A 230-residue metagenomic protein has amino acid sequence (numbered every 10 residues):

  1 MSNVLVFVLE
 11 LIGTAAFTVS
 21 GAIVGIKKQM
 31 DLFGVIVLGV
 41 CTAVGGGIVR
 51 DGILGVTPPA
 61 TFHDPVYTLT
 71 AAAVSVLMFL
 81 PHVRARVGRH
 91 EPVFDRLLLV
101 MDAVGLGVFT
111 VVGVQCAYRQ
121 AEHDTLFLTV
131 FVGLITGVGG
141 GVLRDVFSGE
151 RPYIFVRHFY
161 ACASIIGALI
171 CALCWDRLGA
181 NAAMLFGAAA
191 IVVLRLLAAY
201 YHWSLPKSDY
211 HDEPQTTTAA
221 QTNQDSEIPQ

Functional and structural regions predicted by a protein language model:
M1-F127, Y153-Q230: Alpha-helical transmembrane segments and their membrane-interface boundaries that form or gate the permeation pathway
V138-E150: Membrane-helix boundary/interface segments in integral membrane proteins
